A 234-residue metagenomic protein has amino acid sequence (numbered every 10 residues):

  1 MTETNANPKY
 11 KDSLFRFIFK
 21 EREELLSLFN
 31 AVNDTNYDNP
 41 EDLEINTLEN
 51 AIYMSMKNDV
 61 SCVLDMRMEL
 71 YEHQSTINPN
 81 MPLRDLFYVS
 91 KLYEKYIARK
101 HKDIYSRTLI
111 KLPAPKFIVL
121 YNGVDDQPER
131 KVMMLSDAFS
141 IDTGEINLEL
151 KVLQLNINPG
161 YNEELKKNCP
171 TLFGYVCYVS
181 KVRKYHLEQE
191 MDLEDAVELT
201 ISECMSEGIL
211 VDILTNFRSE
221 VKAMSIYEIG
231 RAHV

Functional and structural regions predicted by a protein language model:
M1-R231: Elongated, amphipathic alpha-helical interaction scaffolds
